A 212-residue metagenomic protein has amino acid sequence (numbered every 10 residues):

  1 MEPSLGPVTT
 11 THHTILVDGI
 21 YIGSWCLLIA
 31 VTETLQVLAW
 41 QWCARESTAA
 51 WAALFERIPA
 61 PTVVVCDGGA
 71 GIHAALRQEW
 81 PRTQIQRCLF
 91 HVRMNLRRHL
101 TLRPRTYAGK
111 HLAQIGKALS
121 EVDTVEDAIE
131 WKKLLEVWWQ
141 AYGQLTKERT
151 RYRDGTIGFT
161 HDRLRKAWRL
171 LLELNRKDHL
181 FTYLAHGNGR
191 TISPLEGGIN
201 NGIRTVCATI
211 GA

Functional and structural regions predicted by a protein language model:
M1-R82, A167, L171-L174: RNase H-like nuclease fold core
D18, D67-G116: Conserved beta-strand -> loop -> alpha-helix junction used to position metal-binding or nucleic-acid-contacting
Q36, V92-R93, N200: Glycine-rich, often proline-containing surface loops adjacent to acidic residues and nearby aromatics that form
I58, R103, V206-C207: Alpha-helix boundary/capping residues
V63-G69, H73, A113-A212: Acidic/histidine-rich catalytic cores and adjacent linkers of DNA breakage/strand-transfer/modification proteins
